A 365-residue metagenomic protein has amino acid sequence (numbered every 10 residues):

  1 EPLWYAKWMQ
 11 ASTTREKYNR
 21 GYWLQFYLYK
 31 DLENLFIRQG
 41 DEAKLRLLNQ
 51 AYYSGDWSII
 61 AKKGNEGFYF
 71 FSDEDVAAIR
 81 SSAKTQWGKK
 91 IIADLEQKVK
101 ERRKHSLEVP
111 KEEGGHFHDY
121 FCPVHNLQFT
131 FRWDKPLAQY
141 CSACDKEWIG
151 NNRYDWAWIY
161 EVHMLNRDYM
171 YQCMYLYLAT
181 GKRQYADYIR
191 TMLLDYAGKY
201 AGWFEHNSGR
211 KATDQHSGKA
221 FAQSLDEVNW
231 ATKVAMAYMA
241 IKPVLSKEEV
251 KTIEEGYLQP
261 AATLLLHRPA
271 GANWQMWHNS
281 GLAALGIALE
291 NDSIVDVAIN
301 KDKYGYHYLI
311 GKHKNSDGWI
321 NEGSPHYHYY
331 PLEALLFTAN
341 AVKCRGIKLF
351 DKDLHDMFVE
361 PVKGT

Functional and structural regions predicted by a protein language model:
E1, K7-Q10: A short beta-strand element within beta-rich, extracytoplasmic domains of secreted/secretory-pathway proteins
P2, L45, Y185-I189, I294-A298 (+1 more regions): Solenoid-repeat scaffolds in large eukaryotic assemblies
S12, Y18-A270, M276-A283, K303 (+2 more regions): Extracellular glycan-targeting catalytic surfaces
T13-T14, T85, V234, L289-N291 (+1 more regions): Intrinsic-disorder/low-complexity, polar/charged segments
T14, G181, S246, E290-N291 (+1 more regions): Residue-level recognition of short, structured coil/turn motifs that connect secondary structure elements
T252-T365: Extracellular polysaccharide-recognition and catalytic grooves
